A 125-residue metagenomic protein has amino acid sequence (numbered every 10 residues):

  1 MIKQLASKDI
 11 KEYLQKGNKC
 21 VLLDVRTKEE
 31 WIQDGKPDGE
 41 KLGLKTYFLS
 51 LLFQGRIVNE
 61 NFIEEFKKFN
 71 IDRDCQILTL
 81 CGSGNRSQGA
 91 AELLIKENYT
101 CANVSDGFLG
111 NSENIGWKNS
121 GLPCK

Functional and structural regions predicted by a protein language model:
M1-C20, K28-Q76, N85-K125: Rhodanese-like catalytic fold shared by cysteine-dependent sulfurtransferases and DSP/PTP-type phosphatases
D24: Conserved active-site aspartate in kinases
T79-L80: Short, surface-exposed ligand- or partner-binding patches at beta-edge/loop junctions that are enriched in aromatics
